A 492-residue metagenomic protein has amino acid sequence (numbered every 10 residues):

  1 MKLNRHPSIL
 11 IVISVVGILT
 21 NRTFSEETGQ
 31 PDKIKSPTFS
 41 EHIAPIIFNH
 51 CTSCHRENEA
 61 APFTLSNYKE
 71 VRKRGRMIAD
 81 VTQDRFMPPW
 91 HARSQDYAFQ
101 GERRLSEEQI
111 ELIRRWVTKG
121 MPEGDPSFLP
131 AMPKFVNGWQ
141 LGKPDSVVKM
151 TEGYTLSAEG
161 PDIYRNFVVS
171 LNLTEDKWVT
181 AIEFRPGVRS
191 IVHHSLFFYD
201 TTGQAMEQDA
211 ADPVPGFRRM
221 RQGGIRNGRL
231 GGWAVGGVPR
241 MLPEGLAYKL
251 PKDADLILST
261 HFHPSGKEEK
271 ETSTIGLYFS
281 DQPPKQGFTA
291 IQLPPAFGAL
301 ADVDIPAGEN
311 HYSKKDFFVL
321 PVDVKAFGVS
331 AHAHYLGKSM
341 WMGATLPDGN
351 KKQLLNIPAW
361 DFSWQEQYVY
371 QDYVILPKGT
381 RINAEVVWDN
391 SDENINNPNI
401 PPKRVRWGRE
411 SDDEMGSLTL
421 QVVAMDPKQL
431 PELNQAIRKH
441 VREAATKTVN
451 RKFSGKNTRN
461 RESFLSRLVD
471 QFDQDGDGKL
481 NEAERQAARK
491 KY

Functional and structural regions predicted by a protein language model:
M1-L10: Bacterial N-terminal signal peptides that target proteins for export
I9-I18: Bacterial N-terminal signal peptides
N21-L173, A181, D253-T260, P264-G266: Aromatic- and Gly/Pro-enriched helix-to-coil junctions and flexible linker segments
S25, R442-G455: Non-globular disordered terminal and juxtamembrane segments underlying protein topogenesis/assembly
P89, S94-F99, F128-W178, E183-K325 (+1 more regions): Beta-strand-centric surfaces of beta-sandwich/beta-rich domains
F453-N457, R461-V469, R485-Q486: EF-hand and EF-hand-like helix-loop-helix modules
D473-D477: Acidic carboxylate motifs that coordinate Ca2+ or other divalent cations, activating on Asp/Glu
E482-Y492: Amphipathic regulatory helices of Ca2+-sensor modules
